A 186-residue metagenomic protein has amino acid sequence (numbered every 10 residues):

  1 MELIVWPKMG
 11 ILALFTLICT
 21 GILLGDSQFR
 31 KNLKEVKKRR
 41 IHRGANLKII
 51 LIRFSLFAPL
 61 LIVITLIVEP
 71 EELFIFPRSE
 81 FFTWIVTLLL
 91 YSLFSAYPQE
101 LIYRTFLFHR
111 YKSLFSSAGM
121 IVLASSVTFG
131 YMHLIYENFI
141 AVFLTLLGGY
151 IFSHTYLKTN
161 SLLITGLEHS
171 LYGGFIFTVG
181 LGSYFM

Functional and structural regions predicted by a protein language model:
M1-N32: Alpha-helical transmembrane segments in multi-pass membrane proteins
E2-M9, E72-P77, Y131-I140: Membrane-interface helix caps and helix-loop-helix hairpins in membrane proteins
P7-K8, E80-W84, S116-M120, N138-F139 (+1 more regions): Membrane-helix interface segments
L12-I18, I85-L89, I102, F143-L147 (+1 more regions): Membrane-embedded alpha-helical segments of multi-pass membrane proteins, especially the transmembrane helices
K34-S95, S113-L114: Juxtamembrane helix-loop-helix connectors linking adjacent transmembrane helices in multi-pass membrane enzymes
L47-L51, S55, I85, G119-A124 (+2 more regions): Hydrophobic alpha-helical transmembrane segments
L101-A124, L157-S161: Membrane-interface helix/loop boundary segments of multi-pass membrane proteins
A141-M186: Functionally important transmembrane alpha-helices
